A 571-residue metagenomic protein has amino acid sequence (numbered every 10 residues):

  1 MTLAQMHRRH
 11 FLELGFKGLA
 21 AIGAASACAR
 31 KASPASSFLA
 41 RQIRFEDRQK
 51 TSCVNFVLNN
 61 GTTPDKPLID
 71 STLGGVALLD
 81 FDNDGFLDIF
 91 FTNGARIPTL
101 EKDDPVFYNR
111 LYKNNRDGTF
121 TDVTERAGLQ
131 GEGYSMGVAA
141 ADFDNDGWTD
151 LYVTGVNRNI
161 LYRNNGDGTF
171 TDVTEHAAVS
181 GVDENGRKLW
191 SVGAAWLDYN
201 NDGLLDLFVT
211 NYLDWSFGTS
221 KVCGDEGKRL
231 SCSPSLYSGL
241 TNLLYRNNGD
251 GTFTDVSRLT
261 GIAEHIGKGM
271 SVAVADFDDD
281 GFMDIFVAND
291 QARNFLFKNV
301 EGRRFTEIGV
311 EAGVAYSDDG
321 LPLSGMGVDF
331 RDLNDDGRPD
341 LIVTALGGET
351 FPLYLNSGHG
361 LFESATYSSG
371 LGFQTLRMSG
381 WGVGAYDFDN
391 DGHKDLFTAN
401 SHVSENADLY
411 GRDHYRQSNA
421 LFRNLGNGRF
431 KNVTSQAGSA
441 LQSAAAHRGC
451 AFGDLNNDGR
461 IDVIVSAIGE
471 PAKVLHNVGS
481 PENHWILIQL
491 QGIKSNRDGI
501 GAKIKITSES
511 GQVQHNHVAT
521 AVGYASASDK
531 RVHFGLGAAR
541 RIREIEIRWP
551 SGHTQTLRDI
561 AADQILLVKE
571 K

Functional and structural regions predicted by a protein language model:
M1-H10, L14-A27, P34: N-terminal secretory signal peptides
R30-S71, Y108, Y112-G133, R163-L189 (+6 more regions): Blade-edge motifs of beta-propeller repeat domains
A32-L100, D144, E546, T554-A562 (+1 more regions): Extracytoplasmic/lumenal soluble domains of exported proteins with redox or metal-associated functions
T62-T63, L371-L376, S404, G411-A420 (+1 more regions): Gly/Ser/Thr/Pro-enriched helix-cap/hinge segments flanking short amphipathic alpha-helices
L73-N83, S135-N145, S191-N201, L205 (+5 more regions): Beta-propeller blade termini
I89-N93, D150-G155, L207-N211, I285-N289 (+4 more regions): Hydrophobic beta-strand segments that make up the repeating blades of beta-propeller and related beta-repeat
A95-P98, D214-S216, A292, G348 (+1 more regions): Short glycine/acidic-enriched loop and turn motifs that connect beta-strands
E101-F107, V156-N157, S235-L240, Q291-A292 (+2 more regions): Short, solvent-exposed loop/turn segments at conserved positions within beta-propeller repeat blades
